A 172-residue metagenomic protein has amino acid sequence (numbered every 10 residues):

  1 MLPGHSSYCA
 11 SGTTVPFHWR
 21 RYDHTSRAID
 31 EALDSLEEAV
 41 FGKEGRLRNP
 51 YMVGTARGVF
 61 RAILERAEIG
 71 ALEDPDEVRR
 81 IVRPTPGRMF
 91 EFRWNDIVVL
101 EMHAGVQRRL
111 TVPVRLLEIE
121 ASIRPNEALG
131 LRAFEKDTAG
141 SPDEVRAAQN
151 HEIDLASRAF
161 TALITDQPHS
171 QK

Functional and structural regions predicted by a protein language model:
M1-V112, I123-N126, E135-K172: Basic, Lys/Arg-enriched alpha-helical interface segments
R115-A121: Short, surface-exposed beta-strand/loop micro-motifs that present aromatic residues
R132: Electropositive, glycine- and tryptophan-enriched low-complexity nucleic-acid-binding patches
